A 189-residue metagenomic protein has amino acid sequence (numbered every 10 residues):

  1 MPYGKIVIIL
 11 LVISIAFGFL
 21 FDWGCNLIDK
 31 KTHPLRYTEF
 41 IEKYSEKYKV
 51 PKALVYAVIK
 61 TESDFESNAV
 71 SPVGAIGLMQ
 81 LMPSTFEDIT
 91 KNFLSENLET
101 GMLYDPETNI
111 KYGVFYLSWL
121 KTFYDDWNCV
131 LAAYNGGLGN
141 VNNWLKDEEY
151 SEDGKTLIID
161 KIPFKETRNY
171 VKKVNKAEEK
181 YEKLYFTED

Functional and structural regions predicted by a protein language model:
M1-P2: N-terminal Lys/Arg-rich, disordered targeting/topogenic segments
K5-W23: Hydrophobic membrane-insertion alpha-helices, especially the h-region of bacterial N-terminal signal peptides
L20-D189: Catalytic glycan-binding domains that act on GlcNAc-containing polysaccharides
